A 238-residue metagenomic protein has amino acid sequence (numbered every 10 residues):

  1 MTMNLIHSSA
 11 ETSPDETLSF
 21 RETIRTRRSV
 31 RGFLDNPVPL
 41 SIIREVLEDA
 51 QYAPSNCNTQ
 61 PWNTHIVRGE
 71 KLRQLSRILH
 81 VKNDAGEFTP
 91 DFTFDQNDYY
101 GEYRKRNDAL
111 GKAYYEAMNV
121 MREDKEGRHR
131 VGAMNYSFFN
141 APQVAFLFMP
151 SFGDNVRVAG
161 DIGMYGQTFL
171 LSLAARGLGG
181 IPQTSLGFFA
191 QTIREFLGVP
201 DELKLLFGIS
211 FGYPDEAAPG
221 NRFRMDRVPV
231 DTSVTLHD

Functional and structural regions predicted by a protein language model:
M1-D238: Acidic, surface-exposed loops and disordered segments
